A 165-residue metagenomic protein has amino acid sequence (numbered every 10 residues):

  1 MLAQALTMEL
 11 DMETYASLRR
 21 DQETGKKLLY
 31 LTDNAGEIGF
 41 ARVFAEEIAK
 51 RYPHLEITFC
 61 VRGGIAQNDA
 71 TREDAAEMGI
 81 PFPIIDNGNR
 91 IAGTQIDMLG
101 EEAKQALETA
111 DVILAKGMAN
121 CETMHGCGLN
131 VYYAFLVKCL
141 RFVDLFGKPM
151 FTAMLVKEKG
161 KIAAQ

Functional and structural regions predicted by a protein language model:
M1-K27: Electropositive, gly/pro-rich neighborhoods at or near active sites that engage anionic ligands
T7, D33, I96: Glycine- and other small-residue-rich loops at beta-strand/loop junctions that grip anionic moieties
S17, D21-K50: Internal active-site segments that recognize and position negatively charged phosphoryl groups and nucleotide moieties
G25-K27, H54, A110: A general structural motif
T32, V61, F135: Short beta-strand/turn micro-motifs composed of small residues that flank or help shape donor/cofactor-binding pockets
D33-R42, G64-A66, M118-E122: Gly/Ser/Thr-rich loops at beta-strand to alpha-helix junctions that form or flank small-molecule/cofactor-binding
F40-G88, Q95: Redox- and metal-dependent alpha/beta enzyme cores, enriched for Fe-S-associated oxidoreductases and cofactor-handling
D74-Q165: C-terminal functional extensions of proteins
